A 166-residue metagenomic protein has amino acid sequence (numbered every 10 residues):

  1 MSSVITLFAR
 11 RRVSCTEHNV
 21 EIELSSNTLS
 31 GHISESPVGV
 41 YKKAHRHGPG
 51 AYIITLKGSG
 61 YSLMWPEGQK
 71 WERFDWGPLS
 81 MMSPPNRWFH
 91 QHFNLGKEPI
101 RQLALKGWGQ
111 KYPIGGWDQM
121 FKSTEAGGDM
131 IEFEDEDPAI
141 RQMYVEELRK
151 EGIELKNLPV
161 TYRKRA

Functional and structural regions predicted by a protein language model:
M1-T28, H32, P138-A166: A short, N-terminal "cap"/entry segment at the start of jelly-roll beta-barrel domains of the cupin/DSBH fold
V13-N19, S30-H47, W88: Conserved short histidine dyad/triad with adjacent acidic residue
E23, Y41-H47, R73-D75, F93-N94: Short histidine-centered beta-strand/loop micro-motifs that create catalytic or ligand/metal-coordination sites
H32, A51, K70-E72: Short, conserved secondary-structure segments in the cores of folded domains
P37-V38, R46-E67: Glycine- and acidic-residue-biased ligand/ion/polar-headgroup-sensing regions
K42-A44, S62-L63, P84, H90-G96: Short beta-strand His + acidic residue motifs that chelate non-heme Fe in jelly-roll/DSBH and cupin folds
I53-I54, S83, K97-D118: A short hydrophobic beta-strand segment most commonly corresponding to one strand of the jelly-roll/cupin
P66-N86: Short acidic-glycine-tyrosine-enriched beta hairpin
